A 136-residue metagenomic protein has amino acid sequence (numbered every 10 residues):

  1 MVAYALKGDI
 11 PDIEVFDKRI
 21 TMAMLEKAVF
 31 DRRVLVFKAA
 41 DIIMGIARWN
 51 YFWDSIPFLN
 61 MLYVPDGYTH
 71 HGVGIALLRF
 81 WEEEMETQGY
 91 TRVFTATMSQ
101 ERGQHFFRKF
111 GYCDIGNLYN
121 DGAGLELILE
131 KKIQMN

Functional and structural regions predicted by a protein language model:
Y4-N60, P65, G116, N120 (+1 more regions): Acetyl-CoA-dependent GNAT
L62-H70, M98: A short, internal acetyl-CoA/4′-phosphopantetheine-binding micro-motif in the GNAT/acyltransferase core
H70-E83, R108-K109: Conserved acetyl-CoA-binding loop-helix of GNAT-fold acetyltransferases
L78, E101-G103, N120-E126: Short glycine/proline-centered loop/turn elements that form peptide/ligand docking sites
M85-M98: Conserved GNAT acetyl-CoA-binding A-motif
F94-A96, C113-I128: Conserved catalytic-core motifs of GNAT/GCN5-like acyltransferases
L129-N136: Short beta-strand-to-coil "C-cap" segments at the C-terminal boundary of structured domains/repeats, marking
